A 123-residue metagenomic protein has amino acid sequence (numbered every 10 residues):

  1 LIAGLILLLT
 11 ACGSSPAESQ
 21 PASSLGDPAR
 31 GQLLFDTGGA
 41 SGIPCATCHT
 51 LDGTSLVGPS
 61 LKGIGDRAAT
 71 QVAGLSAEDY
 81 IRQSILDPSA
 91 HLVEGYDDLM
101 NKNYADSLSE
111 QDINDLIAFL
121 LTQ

Functional and structural regions predicted by a protein language model:
L8-A11: C-terminal motif of bacterial Sec signal peptides marking the signal peptidase cleavage site
G13-G39, L75: Electrostatic cytochrome c docking/interface patches
S15-E18, T54, T122-Q123: Inter-heme linker and motif-flanking segments adjacent to c-type heme-binding CXXCH motifs in c-type cytochromes
L25-P28, A46-L86, K102-D106: Gly/Gly-Pro-rich "capping" loops immediately C-terminal to redox-active cysteine motifs in periplasmic/lumenal
G31, A40-D52, M100, L116 (+1 more regions): The canonical Cys-X-X-Cys-His
D79, M100-Q123: C-terminal capping alpha-helices of c-type cytochrome domains
H91-G95: Substrate-binding/catalytic groove segments of enzymes that remodel or degrade extracellular structural polymers
